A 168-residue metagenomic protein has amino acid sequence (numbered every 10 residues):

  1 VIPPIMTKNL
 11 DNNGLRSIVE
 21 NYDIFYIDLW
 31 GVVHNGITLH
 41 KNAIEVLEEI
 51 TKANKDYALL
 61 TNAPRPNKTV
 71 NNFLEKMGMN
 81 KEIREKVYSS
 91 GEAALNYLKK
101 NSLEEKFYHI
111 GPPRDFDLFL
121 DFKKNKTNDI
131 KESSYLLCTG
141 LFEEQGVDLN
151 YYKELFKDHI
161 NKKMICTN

Functional and structural regions predicted by a protein language model:
V1-N168: HAD-like aspartate-dependent phosphatase fold
